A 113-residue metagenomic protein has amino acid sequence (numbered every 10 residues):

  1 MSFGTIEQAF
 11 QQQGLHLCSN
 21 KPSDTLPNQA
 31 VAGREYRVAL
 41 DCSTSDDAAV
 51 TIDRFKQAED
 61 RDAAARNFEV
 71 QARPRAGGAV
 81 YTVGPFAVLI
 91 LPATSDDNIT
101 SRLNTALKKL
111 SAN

Functional and structural regions predicted by a protein language model:
M1-V38, T100-N113: N-terminal "mature-domain start" segment
S2, D53-K56, S95-N98: Extracytoplasmic/periplasmic, Sec-exported soluble proteins
L17, V50-I52, V88-L89: Generic structural motif
R37-T44, A76-T82: Short, surface-exposed beta-strand/loop micro-motifs that present aromatic residues
T44-R61: A short acidic-to-branched-hydrophobic micro-motif
D60-E69: A short, charged, amphipathic alpha-helix used as a generic interaction element across diverse proteins
E69-N113: A short, solvent-exposed beta-edge/loop patch
